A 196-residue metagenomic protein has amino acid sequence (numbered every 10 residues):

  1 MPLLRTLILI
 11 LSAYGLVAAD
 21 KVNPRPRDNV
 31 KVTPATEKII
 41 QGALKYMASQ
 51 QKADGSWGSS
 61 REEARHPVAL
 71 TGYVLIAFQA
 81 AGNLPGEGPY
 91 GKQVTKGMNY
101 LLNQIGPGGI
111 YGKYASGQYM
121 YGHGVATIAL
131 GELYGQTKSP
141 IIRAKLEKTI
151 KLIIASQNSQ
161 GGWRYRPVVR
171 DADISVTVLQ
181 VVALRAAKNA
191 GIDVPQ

Functional and structural regions predicted by a protein language model:
P2-L9: Sec-dependent signal peptide recognition, specifically the positively charged N-region followed immediately by
Y14-Q196: Preference for long, amphipathic alpha-helical scaffolds in soluble/luminal domains and all-alpha bundles
